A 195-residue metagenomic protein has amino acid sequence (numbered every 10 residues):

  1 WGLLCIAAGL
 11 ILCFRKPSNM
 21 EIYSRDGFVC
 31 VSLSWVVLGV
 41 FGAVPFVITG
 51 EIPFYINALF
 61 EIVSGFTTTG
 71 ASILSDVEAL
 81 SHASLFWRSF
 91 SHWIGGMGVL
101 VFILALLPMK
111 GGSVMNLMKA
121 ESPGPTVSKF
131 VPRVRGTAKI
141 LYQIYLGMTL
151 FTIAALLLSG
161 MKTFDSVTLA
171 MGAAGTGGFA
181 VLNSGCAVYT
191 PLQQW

Functional and structural regions predicted by a protein language model:
W1-W195: Membrane-proximal intracellular helices of multi-pass ion channels
